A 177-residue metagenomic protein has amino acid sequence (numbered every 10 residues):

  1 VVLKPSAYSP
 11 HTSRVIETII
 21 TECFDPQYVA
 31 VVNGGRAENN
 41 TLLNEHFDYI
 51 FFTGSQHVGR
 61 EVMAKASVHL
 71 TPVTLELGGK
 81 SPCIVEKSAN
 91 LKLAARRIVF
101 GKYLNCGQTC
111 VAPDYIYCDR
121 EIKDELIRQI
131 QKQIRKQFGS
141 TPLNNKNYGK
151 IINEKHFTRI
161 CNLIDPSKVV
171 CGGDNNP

Functional and structural regions predicted by a protein language model:
V1-Q27, L70, K92: Conserved small-residue-rich beta-alpha loop and adjacent elements that most often cradle the phosphate/pyrophosphate
K4-S6, N33, T53-G54, E86-K87: Short beta->alpha connector loops at strand-helix junctions that form conserved, small/polar/Pro-enriched
Y8-H11, R36-E38, H57-V58, V68: Short alpha-helical
R14, T41-L42, R97: CheY-like receiver
T18, T41, R60-A64: Active-site phosphate/pyrophosphate- and oxyanion-stabilizing loops and adjacent acidic/basic residues in soluble
F24, Y49, S55-P177: ALDH superfamily catalytic-core signature
A30-D48: A structured beta-alpha segment of the ubiquitous adenosine-cofactor-binding alpha/beta core
